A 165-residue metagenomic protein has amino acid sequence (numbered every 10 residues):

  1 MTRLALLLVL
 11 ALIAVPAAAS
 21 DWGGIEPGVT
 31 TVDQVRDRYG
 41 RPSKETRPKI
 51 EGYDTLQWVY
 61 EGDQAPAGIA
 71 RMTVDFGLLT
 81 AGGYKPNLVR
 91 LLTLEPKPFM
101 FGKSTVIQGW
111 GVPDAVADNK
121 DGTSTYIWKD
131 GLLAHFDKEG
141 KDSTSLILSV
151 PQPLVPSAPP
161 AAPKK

Functional and structural regions predicted by a protein language model:
M1-L8: Sec-dependent signal peptide recognition, specifically the positively charged N-region followed immediately by
A5, S20-D21, L91-L92: Residues at structural and domain junctions
L8, G24, E95: Generic anion/oxyanion-binding catalytic loop in active/binding sites
A14-P16: N-terminal signal peptide c-region/cleavage motif recognized by signal peptidases
A18-V29: Cleaved targeting-peptide boundary
T30-K165: A cross-family detector of function-defining hotspots
